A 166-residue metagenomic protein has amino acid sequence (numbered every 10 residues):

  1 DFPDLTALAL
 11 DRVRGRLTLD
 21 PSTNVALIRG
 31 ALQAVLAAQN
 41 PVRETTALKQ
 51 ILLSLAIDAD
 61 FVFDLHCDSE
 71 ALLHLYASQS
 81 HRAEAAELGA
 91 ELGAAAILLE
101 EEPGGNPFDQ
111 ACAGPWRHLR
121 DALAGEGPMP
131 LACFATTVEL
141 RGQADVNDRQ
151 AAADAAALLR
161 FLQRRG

Functional and structural regions predicted by a protein language model:
D1-G166: Structured catalytic-domain cores with a bias toward divalent-metal coordination
